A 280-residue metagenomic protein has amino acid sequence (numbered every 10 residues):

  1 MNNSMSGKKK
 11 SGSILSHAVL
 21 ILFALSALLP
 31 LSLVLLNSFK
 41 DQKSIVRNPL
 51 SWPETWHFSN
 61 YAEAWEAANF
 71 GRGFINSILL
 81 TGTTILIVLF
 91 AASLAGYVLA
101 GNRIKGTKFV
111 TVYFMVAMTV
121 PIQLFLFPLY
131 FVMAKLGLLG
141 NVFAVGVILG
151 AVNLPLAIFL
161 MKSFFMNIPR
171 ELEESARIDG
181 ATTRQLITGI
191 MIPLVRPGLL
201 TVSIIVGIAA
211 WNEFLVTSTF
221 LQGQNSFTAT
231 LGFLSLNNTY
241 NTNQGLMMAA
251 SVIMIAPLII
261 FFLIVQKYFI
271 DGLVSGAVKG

Functional and structural regions predicted by a protein language model:
M1-S4: Short, intrinsically disordered terminal tails adjacent to the first/last structured region
S6-K8, G12-G280: A structural signal for multi-pass alpha-helical bundles of membrane permease subunits that mediate small-molecule
